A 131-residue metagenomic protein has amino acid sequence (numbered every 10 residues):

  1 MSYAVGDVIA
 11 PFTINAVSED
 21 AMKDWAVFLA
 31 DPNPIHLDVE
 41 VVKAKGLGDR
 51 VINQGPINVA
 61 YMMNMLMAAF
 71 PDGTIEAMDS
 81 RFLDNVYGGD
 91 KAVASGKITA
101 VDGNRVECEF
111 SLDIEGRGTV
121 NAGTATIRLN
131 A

Functional and structural regions predicted by a protein language model:
M1-T13, N85-A131: HotDog/MaoC-like acyl-thioester-processing domains
M1-V51: Catalytic strand-loop segment that frames the active site of acyl-thioester-processing enzymes
A16, A21-D24, V42-A44, V59 (+4 more regions): A broad, structure-centric signal for solvent-exposed, well-ordered loop/edge residues that line or flank functional
I35-E40, E76-A77, R105-V106, G118-V120: Glycine-rich loops and low-complexity Gly/Arg-rich segments that provide flexible linkers or classic glycine-based
A44-I98: Hydrophobic beta-strand-centered segment that forms part of the acyl-chain substrate-binding groove
